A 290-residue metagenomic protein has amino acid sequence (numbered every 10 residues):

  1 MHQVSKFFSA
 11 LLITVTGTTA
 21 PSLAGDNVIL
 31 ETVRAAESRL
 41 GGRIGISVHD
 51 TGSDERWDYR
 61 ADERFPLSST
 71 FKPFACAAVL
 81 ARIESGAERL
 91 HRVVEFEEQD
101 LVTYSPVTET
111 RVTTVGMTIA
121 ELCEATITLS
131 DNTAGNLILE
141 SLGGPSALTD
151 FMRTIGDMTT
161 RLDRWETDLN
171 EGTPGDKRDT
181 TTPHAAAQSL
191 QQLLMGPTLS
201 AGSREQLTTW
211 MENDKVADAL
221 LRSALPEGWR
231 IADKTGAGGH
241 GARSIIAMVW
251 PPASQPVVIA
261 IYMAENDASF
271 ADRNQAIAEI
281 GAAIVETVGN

Functional and structural regions predicted by a protein language model:
K6-T18: Bacterial N-terminal signal peptides
D26-R39, G52, E140-S141, P145-S146 (+4 more regions): Structured C-terminal helix/loop/strand segments within mature extracytoplasmic catalytic/sensor domains
L40-F65, E88: Short, conserved catalytic-motif segment at the N-terminal edge
R43, T118, C123, N136-T198: Mid-domain, small-residue-enriched loop/turn segments at the edges of structured enzyme/sensor domains
G45-H49, D58, F74, E95 (+2 more regions): Soluble periplasmic/extracytoplasmic beta-strand elements of cell-envelope proteins
T51, L90-V107, L142-G143, W210: Acidic helix-start/capping segments at beta-turn-to-alpha-helix junctions
D54, P66-V94, T126, I259: Active-site SXXK
A81-D100, P145, T149, S200-R204: Short, well-structured active-site flanking segments
